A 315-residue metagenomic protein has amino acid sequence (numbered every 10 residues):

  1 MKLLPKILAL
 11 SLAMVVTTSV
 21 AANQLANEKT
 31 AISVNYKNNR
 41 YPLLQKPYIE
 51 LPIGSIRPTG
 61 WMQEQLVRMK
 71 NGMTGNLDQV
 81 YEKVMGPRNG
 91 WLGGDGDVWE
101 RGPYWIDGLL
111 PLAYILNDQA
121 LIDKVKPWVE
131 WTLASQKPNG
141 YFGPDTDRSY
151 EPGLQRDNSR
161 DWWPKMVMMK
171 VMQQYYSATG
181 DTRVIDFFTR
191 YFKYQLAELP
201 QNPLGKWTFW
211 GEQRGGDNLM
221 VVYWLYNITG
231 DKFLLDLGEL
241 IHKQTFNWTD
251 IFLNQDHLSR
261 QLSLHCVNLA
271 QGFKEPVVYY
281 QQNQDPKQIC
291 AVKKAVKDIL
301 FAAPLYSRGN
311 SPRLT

Functional and structural regions predicted by a protein language model:
M1-L8: Bacterial N-terminal signal peptides that target proteins for export
L4, M14-V15, P312: Low-complexity intrinsically disordered segments
A9-T17: Bacterial N-terminal signal peptides
V20: Cysteine-centered metal-binding/redox modules
N23-T315: Glycan-recognition and catalytic cores of secretory/periplasmic carbohydrate-active enzymes
